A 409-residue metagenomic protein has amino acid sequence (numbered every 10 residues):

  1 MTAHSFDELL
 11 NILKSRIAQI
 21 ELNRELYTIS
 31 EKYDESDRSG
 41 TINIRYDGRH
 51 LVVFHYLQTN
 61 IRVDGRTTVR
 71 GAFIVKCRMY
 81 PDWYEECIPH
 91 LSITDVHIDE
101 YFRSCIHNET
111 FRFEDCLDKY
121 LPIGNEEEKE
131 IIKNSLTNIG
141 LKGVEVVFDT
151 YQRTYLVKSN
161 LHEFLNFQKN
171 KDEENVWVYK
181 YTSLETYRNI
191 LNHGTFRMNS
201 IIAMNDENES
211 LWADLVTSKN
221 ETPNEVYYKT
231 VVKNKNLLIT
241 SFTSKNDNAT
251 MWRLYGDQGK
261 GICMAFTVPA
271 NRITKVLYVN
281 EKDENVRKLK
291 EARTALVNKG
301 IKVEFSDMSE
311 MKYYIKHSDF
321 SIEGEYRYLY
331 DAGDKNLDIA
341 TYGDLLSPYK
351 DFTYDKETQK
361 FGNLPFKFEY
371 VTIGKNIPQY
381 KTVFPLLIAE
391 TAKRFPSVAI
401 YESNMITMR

Functional and structural regions predicted by a protein language model:
T2-T28: Acidic-basic catalytic patches of nuclease active cores, encompassing PD-(D/E)XK and other metal-cofactor nuclease
D7-L9, L13-I17, R70, K76-E128: Ampiphathic alpha-helical segments that act as solvent-exposed interaction surfaces
I17, T28, D37, T68-R70 (+4 more regions): A broad structural signal for short, well-ordered beta-strand segments within beta-sheet-rich domains
E25-F73: Amphipathic, interaction-prone secondary-structure segments
R45-D47, R78, D331: A generic structural motif
V52-Q58, E85-E100, L277-V279, A340-Y342: Short amphipathic beta-strand/extended segments with alternating polar/hydrophobic composition
N60-G71, I98-C105, N285-K290: Short, surface-exposed linear segments at secondary-structure transitions and domain or protein termini
H107-T110, E114-R409: Partner-binding and oligomerization surfaces adjacent to conserved cores of proteins that assemble macromolecular
